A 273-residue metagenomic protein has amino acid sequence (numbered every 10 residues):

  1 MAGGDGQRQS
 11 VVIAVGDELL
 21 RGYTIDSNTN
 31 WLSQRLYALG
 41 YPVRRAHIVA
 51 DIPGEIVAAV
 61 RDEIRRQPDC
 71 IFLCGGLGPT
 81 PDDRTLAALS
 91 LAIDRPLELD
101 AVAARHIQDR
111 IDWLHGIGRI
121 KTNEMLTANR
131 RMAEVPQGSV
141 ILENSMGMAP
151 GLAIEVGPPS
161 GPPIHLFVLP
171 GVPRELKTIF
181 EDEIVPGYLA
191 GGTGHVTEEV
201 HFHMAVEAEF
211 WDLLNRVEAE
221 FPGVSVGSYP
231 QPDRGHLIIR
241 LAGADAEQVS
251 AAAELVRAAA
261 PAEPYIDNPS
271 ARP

Functional and structural regions predicted by a protein language model:
M1-G3, P273: Eukaryotic N-terminal low-complexity, Ser/Thr- and Lys/Arg-rich leader segments that predominantly function as
G3-D51, S250-E254: Glycine-rich phosphate/diphosphate-binding loop of Rossmann-like nucleotide-binding domains
V15-D17, L73-P81, P170-G171, A242-A244: Glycine-rich beta-strand-to-loop/alpha-helix junction loops that act as flexible
N30-A92, P96-E98, D109-W113: N-terminal small/polar loop signature for handling phosphorylated ligands or for N-terminal nucleophile
E55, R84-A190: Proline/glycine-rich low-complexity loops and linkers
I164-A259: An accessory alpha-helical subdomain
A259-P273: Conserved short beta-strand edge segments in small beta-sheet-based binding/regulatory domains
